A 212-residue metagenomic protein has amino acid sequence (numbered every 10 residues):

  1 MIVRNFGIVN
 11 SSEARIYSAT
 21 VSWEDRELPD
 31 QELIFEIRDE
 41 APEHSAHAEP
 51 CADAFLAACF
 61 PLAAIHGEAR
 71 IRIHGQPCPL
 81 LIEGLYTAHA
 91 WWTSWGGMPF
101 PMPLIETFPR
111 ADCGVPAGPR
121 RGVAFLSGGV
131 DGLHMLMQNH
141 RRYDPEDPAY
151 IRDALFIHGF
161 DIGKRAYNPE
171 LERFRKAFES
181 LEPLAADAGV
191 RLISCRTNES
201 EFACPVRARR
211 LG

Functional and structural regions predicted by a protein language model:
M1-G122, Q138-R196: RNA-binding accessory domains that recognize and position tRNA/RNA substrates
G128: Glycine-rich Rossmann-fold phosphate-binding loop(s) that bind the pyrophosphate of adenine dinucleotide cofactors
D131: Conserved Rossmann-like nucleotide-cofactor binding loop
M135: Hydrophobic positions on the alpha1 helix immediately C-terminal to the Walker A/P-loop
R191-G212: Conserved adenosine/adenylate-binding substructure
